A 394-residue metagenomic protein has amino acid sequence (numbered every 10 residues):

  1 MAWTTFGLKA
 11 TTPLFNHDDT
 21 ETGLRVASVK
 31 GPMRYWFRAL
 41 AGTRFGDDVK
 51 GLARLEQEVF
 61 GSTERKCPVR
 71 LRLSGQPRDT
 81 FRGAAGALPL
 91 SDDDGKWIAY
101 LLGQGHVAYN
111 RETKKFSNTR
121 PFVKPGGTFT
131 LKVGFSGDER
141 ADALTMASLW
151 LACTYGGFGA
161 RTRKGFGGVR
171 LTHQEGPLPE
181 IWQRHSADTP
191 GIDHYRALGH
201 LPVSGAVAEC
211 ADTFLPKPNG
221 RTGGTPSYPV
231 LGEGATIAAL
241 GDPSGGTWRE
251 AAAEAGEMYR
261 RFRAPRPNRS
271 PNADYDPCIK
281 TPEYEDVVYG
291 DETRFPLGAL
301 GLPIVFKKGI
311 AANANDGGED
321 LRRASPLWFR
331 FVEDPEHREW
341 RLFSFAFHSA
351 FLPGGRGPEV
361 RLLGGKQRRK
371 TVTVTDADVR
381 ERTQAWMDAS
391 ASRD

Functional and structural regions predicted by a protein language model:
M1-D394: Basic, Gly/Ser/Thr-rich N-terminal segments that form RNA-phosphate-binding interfaces in CRISPR RAMP
